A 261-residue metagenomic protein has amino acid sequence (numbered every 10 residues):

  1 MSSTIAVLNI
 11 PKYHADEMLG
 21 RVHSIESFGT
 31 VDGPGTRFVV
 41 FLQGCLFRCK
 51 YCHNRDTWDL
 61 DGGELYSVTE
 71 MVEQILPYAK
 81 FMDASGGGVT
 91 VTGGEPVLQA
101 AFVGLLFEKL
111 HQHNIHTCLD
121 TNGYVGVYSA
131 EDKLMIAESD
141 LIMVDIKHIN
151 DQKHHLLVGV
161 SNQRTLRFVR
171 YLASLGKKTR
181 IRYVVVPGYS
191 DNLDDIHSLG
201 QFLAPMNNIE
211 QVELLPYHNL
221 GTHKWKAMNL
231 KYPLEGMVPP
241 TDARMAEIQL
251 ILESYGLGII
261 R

Functional and structural regions predicted by a protein language model:
M1-F41, L46-E64, P77-S85: N-terminal [4Fe-4S]-dependent radical SAM core
M1-T30, P187-R261: Auxiliary Fe-S-binding modules of radical SAM enzymes
D56-L60, H155-S161, N229-M237: Short glycine-enriched, charge-decorated loop/helix-capping segments at active-site entrances that position
G63-E73: Short cysteine/histidine-rich metal-coordination sites, predominantly Zn2+-binding motifs
L65, G159-N162, P239-D242: Short, conserved loop/turn and helix-capping segments at secondary-structure boundaries that abut family-defining
L76-K80, S85-G88, G93, V97-K226: Conserved AdoMet/S-adenosylmethionine-binding subsite of the radical SAM
